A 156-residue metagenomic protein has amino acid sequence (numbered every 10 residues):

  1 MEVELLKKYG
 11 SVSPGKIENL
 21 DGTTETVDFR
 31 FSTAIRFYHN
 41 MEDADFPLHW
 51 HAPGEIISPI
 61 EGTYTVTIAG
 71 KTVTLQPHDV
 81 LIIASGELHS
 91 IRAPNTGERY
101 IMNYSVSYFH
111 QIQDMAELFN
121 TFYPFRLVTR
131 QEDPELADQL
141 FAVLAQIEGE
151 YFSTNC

Functional and structural regions predicted by a protein language model:
M1-T67, T72-V73: Generic protein-terminus/edge-of-domain signal
E2-A34, L88-S153: A hydrophobic/aromatic-rich effector-binding and dimerization subdomain of bacterial HTH-type transcriptional regulators
Y38-M41, I83, L127: Short gly/ser/thr-rich secondary-structure transition/capping motifs
A52, S85-E87: Short beta-strand or tight-loop elements that sit immediately N-terminal to catalytic metal-binding acidic residues
P53, P77, T96-E98: A structure-centric signal for secondary-structure junctions around beta-strands
I57-P59, T65-T67, V80-I82, R92 (+1 more regions): Short, conserved beta-strand segments within well-ordered enzyme catalytic domains that often line or immediately flank
A69-K71, F152-N155: Short, flexible helix-adjacent loops and helix caps
G70-S85: Short acidic-glycine-tyrosine-enriched beta hairpin
